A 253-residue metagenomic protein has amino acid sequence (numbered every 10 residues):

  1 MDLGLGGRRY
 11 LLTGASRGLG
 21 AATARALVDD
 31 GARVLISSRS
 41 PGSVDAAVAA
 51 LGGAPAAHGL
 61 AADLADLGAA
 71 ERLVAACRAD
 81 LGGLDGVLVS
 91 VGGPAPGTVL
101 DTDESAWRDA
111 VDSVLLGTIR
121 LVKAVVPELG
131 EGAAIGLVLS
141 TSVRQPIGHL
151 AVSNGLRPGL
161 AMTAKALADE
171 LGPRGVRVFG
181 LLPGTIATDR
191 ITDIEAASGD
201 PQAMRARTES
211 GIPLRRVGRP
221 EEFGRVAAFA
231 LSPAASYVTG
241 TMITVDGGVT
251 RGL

Functional and structural regions predicted by a protein language model:
S16-R17: Conserved glycine-rich cofactor-binding loop
A32-A47: Conserved glycine-rich Rossmann-like NAD(P)H-binding loop of the short-chain dehydrogenase/reductase
T98-V99, D103-V111, T208: Substrate-binding pocket helix/loop in short-chain dehydrogenase/reductase
G136-L160, A164-P173, T185-I186: Catalytic loop of short-chain dehydrogenase/reductase
G172, R177, V238-G240: Short, small/polar-rich loop/turn modules that mediate ligand/substrate recognition or access, typified
L182-A197: Short, flexible catalytic-loop segment of classical short-chain dehydrogenase/reductase
A228, T239-L253: Short C-terminal tail/terminal secondary-structure segment of NAD(P)H-dependent dehydrogenase/reductase domains
